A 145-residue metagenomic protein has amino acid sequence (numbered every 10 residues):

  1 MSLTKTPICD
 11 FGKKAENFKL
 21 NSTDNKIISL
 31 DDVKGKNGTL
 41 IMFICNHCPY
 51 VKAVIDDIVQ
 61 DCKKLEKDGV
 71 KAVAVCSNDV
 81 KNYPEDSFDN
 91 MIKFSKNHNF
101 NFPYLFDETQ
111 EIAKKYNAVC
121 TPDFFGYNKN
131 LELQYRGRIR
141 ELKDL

Functional and structural regions predicted by a protein language model:
M1-L145: Chalcogenol-based redox active-site neighborhoods
